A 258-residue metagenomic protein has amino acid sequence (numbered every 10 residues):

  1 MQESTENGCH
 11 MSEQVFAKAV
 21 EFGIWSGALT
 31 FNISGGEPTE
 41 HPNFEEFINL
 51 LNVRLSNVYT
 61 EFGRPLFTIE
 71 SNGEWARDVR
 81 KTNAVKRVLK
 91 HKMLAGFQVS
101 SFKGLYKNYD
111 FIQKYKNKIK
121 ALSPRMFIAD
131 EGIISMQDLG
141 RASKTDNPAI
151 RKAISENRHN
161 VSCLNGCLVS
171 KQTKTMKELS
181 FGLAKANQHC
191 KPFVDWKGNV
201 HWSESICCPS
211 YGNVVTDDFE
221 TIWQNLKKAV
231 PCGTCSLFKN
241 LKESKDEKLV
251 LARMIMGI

Functional and structural regions predicted by a protein language model:
M1-Q14, E204-C207: Canonical Radical SAM [4Fe-4S] cluster-binding loop centered on the CxxxCxxC motif and its immediate flanking residues
Q2-T5, A17, E21-Q98: Conserved SAM/AdoMet-binding glycine-rich loop
H10-V20, K248-G257: Short cysteine/histidine-rich metal-coordination sites, predominantly Zn2+-binding motifs
G36-P38, N72-A76, F102-G104, E131-L139: Active-site beta-loop-alpha junctions enriched in small/polar residues
V53, K81-K90, D110-S123, D146-A149: Short, aromatic/basic amphipathic alpha-helical patches
V85, L89, F97-S101, Q113 (+1 more regions): Catalytic-core regions of glycoside hydrolase
N117-S210, L251-I258: A C-terminal junction/extension of Radical SAM enzymes
E204-I258: Flexible mid-to-C-terminal extensions adjoining Fe-S/redox cofactors in radical SAM and related proteins
